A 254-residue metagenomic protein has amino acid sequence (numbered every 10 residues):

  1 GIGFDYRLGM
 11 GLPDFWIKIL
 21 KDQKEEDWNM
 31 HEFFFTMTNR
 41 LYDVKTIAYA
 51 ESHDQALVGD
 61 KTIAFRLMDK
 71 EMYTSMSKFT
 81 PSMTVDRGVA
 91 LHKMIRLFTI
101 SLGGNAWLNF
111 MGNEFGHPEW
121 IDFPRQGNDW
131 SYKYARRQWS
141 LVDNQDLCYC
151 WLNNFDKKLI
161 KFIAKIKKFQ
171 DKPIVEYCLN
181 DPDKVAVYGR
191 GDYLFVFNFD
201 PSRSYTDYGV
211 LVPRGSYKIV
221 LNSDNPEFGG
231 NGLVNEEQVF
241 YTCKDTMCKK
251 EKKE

Functional and structural regions predicted by a protein language model:
G1-Q126, Y132, A164, Q170-T206 (+1 more regions): Conserved alpha/beta catalytic core and glycan-binding cleft of carbohydrate-active enzymes
H53, L159, Y217: A residue-level signal for conserved active-site and pocket-lining positions in enzyme catalytic cores
K78-G88, S140-C150, K249-K253: Active-site rim elements
N128-S140: Short, helix-capping/interhelical loops that line the mouth of catalytic, cofactor-, or ligand-binding pockets
A135, V142, L211-P213: A structural detector for beta-sheet-dominated domains
R137-V175: Aromatic- and carboxylate-lined catalytic core of secreted/periplasmic carbohydrate-active enzymes
P201-E254: C-terminal beta-sandwich/jelly-roll accessory domains of carbohydrate-active enzymes
